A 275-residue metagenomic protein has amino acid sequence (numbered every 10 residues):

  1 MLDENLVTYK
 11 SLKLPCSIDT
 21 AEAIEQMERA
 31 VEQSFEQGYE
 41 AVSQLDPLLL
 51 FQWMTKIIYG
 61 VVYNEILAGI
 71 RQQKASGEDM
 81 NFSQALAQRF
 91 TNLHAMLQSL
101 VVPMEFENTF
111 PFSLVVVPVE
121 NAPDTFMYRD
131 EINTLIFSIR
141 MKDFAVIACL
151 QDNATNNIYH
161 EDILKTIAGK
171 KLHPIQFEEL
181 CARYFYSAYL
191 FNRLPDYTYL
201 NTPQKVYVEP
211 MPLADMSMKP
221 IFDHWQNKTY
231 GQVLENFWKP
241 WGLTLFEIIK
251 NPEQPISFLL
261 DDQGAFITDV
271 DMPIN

Functional and structural regions predicted by a protein language model:
M1-Y39: An N-terminal structural lobe/cap that precedes and organizes the functional/catalytic core across diverse proteins
V7, F51-W53, R183-A188: Low-complexity, flexible helical/coil segments
L12, L49, T134: Short, well-structured alpha-helical interface segments that form or flank functional binding sites
I18-Q26, F51-F90: Short flanking/linker segments adjacent to small metal-binding domains or redox-active Cys/His motifs
F35, Y39, I58-V62, K74 (+3 more regions): Generic secondary-structure transition motif, activating predominantly at the C-termini of alpha-helices
E36-F51: Short microdomains enriched in Cys/His and/or Lys/Arg
G77-N275: C-terminal, charged low-complexity interaction regions
